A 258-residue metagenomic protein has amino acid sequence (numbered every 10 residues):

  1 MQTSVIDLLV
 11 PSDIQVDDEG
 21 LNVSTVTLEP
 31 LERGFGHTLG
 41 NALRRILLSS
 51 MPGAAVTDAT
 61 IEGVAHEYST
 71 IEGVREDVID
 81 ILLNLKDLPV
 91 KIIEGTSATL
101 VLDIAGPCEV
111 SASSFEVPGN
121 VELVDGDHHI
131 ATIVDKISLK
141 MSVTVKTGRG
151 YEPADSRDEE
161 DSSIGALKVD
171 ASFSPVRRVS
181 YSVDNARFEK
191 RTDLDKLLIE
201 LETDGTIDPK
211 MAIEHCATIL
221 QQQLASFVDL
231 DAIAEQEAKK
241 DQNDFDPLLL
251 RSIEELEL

Functional and structural regions predicted by a protein language model:
M1-L258: Protein-protein interaction/assembly regions in multi-subunit complexes
